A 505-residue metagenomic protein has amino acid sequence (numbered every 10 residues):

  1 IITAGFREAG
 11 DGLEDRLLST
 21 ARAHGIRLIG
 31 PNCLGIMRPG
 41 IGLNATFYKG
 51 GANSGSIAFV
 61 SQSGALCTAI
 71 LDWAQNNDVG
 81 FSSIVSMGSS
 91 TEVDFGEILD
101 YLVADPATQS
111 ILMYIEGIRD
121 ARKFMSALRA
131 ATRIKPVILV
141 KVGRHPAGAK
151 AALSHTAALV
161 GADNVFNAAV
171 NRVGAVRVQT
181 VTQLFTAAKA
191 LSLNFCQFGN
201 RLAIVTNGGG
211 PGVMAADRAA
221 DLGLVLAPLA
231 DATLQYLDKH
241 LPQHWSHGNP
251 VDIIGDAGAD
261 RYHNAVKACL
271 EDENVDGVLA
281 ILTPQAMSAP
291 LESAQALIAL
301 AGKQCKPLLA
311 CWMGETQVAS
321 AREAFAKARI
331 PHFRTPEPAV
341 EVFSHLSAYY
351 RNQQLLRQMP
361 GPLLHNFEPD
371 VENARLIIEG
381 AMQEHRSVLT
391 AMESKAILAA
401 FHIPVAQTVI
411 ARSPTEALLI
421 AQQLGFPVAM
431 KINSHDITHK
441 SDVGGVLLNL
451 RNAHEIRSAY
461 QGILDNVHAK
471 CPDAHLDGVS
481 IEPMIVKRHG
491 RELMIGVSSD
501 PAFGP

Functional and structural regions predicted by a protein language model:
I1-P505: Catalytic-core regions of core metabolic enzymes, especially those transforming organic acids/acyl-group intermediates
